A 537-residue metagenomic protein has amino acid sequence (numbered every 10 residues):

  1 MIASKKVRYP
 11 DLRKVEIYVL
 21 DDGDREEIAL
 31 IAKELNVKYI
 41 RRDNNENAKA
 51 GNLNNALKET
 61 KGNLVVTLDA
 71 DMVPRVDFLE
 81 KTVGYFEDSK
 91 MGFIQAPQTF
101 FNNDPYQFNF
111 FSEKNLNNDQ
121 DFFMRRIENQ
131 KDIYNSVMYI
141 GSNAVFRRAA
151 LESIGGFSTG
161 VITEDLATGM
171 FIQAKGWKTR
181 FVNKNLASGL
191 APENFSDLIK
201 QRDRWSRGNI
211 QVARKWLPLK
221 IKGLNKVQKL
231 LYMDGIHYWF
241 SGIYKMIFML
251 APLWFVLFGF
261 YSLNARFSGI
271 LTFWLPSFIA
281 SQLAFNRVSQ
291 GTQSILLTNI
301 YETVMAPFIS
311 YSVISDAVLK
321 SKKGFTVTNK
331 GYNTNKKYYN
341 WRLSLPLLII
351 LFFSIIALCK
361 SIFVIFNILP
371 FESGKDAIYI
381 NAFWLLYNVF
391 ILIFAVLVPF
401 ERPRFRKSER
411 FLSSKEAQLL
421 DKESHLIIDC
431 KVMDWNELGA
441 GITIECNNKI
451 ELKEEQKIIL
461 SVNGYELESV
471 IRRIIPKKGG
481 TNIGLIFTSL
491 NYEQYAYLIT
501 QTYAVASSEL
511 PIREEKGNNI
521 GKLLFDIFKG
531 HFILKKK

Functional and structural regions predicted by a protein language model:
I2-K14: Short, acidic, metal-binding catalytic loop of nucleotide-sugar glycosyltransferases
R13-G23, I40: Short beta-strand/loop segment that forms part of the nucleotide-sugar
L20-I28, N44-N45: A conserved acidic beta->alpha catalytic loop
I40-L64, V76-I162, A174, F195-I236 (+1 more regions): Long helical/loop segments within the catalytic core of UDP-sugar-dependent glycosyltransferases, especially the large
D69-V73: The conserved acidic donor/metal-binding loop of glycosyltransferases
F171-A187: Catalytic donor-sugar/metal-binding loop of nucleotide-sugar-dependent glycosyltransferases
Y238-G324, Y339-R402: Membrane-embedded multi-pass helical conduit in multi-pass membrane proteins, especially envelope-biosynthetic
Y338-K537: Structured alpha-helical
